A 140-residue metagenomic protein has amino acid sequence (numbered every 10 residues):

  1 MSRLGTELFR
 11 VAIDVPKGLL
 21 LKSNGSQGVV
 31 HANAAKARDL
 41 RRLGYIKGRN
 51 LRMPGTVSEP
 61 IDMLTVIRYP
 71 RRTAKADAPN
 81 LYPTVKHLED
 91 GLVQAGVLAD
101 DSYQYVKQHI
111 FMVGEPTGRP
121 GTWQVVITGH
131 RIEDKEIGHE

Functional and structural regions predicted by a protein language model:
M1-E140: Catalytic phosphate/metal-binding cores of nucleic-acid and nucleotide-processing enzymes, i.e., regions that mediate
